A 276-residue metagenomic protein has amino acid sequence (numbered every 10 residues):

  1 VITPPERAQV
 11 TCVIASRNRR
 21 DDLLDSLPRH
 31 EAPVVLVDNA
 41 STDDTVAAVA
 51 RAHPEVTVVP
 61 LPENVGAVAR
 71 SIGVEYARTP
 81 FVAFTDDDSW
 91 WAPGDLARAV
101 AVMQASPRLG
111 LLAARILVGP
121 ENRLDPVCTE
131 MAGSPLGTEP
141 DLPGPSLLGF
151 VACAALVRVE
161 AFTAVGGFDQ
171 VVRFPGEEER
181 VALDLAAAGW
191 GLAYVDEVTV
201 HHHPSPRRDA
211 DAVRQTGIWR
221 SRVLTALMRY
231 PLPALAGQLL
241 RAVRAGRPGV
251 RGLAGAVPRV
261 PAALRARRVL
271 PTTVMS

Functional and structural regions predicted by a protein language model:
V13-A32: Short, well-formed alpha-helical segments that are part of the catalytic scaffolds of diverse glycosyltransferases
R20, R29, D38-A47, E63 (+1 more regions): A conserved acidic beta->alpha catalytic loop
P60-A77, R98: Glycine-rich, basic loop-to-helix element that forms the pyrophosphate-binding segment of sugar-nucleotide handling
V82: Short aromatic/hydrophobic "clamp" motif used to bind/position activated sugar donors
P93-P126: Conserved donor NDP-sugar-binding/catalytic core segment of glycosyltransferases
A114, T129-L147: Short, flexible, basic/aromatic active-site loop/helix in glycosyltransferases
G149-V157, A161-G166, V171-T199: A short, conserved alpha-helix in the catalytic core of glycosyltransferases
T216-R220, P231-S276: Non-catalytic, C-terminal membrane-associated alpha-helical segments of glycosyltransferases
